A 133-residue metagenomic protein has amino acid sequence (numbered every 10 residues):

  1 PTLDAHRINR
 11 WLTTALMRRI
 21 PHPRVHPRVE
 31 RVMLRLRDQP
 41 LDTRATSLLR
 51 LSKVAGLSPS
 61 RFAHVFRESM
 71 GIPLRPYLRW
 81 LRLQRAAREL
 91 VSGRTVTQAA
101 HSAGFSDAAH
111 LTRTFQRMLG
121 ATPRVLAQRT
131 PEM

Functional and structural regions predicted by a protein language model:
P1-A15: A hydrophobic/aromatic-rich effector-binding and dimerization subdomain of bacterial HTH-type transcriptional regulators
D4, I8, R24-R28, R79-R82: Short, conserved alpha-helical segments within structured domains
L12, M33-L36, A87: A generic alpha-helix structural signal
H22-P76, R94-A103: DNA-binding recognition helix and immediately preceding turn/loop of helix-turn-helix/winged-helix domains
F62, F66, H110-L111, F115: Short hydrophobic/aromatic patch on the recognition helix
E68-A108, Q128-M133: Terminal helix-turn-helix DNA-binding modules in bacterial transcription factors
L119: Regulatory input/activation interfaces that engage signals or partners
